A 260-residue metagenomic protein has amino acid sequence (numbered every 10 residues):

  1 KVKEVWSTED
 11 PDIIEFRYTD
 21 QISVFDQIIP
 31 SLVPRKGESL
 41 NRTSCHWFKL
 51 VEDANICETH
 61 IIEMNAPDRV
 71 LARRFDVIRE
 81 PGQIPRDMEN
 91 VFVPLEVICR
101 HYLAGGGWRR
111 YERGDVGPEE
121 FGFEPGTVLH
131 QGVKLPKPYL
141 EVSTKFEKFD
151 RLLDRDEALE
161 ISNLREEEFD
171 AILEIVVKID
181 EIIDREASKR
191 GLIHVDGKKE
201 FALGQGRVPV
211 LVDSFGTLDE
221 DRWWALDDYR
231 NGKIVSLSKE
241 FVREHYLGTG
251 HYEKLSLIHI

Functional and structural regions predicted by a protein language model:
K1-Q131: Conserved ATP-binding subdomain of kinase catalytic cores across diverse folds
E15, I98, I193-K198, L211: A structural signal for short, well-ordered beta-strand segments and their strand-loop junctions that often border
F25, K178, L255-S256: Contiguous interface-forming segments/domains that mediate binding rather than catalysis
I62, A187-G204: A short glycine-rich, hydrophobically flanked beta-strand micro-motif that places a catalytic Asp/Glu for divalent metal
G132-E166: A short mid-domain helix/strand-loop element embedded in enzyme catalytic domains that forms or borders the active-site
L164-V195: A long amphipathic alpha-helix within ATP-dependent nucleotide-binding catalytic cores
E200-F241: Catalytic activation segment of kinase domains across protein kinase-like and atypical kinase folds
I258-I260: Conserved small/polar residues in nucleotide/adenosyl-binding loops
